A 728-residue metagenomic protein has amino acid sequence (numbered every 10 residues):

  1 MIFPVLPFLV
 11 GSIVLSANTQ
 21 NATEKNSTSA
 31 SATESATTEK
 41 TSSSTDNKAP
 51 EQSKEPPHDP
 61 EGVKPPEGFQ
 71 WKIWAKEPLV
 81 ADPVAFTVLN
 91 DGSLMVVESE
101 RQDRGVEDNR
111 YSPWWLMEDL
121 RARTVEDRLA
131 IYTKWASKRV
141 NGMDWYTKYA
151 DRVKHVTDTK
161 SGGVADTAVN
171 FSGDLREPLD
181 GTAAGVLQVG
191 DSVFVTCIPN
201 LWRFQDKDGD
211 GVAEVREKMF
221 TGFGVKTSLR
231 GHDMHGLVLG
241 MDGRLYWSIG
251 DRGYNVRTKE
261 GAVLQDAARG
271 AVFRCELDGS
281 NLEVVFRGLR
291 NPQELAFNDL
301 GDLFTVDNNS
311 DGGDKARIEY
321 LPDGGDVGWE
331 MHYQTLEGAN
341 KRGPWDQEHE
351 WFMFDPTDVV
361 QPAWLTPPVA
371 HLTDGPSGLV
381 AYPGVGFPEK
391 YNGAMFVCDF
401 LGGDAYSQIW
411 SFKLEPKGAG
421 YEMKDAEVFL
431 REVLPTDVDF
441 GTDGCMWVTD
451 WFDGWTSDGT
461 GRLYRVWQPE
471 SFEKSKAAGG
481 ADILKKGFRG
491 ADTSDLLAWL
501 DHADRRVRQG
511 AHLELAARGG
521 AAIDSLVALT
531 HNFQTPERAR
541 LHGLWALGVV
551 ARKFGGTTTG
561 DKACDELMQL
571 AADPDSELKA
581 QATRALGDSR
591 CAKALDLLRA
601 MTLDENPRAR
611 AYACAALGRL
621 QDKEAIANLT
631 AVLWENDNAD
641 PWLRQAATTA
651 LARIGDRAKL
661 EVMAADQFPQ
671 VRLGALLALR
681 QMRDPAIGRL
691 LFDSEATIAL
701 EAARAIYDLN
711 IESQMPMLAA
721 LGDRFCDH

Functional and structural regions predicted by a protein language model:
M1-Q20: Sec-dependent N-terminal signal peptides
N18-T28, D46-P50: Cleaved targeting-peptide boundary
E34-D495, A516: Beta-propeller domains with acidic blade repeats across secreted/periplasmic ectodomains and cytosolic WD/CNH propellers
S161-G163, D208-V212, C275-S280, V385-E389 (+10 more regions): Secondary-structure transition/capping motifs at alpha-helix termini and the adjoining loop/turn into the next element
M219, D495-L497, S525-T530, E566-M568 (+5 more regions): Buried hydrophobic core positions in alpha-solenoid tandem helical repeats
V225-S228, K259-V263, S280-E283, P367-A370 (+9 more regions): Alpha-helix capping and helix-loop boundary segments enriched in small/acidic/polar residues
D307-N308, P322, P368, P383 (+21 more regions): Active-site proximal loops enriched in glycine and acidic residues that flank catalytic Cys/His/Asp and coordinate
A478-G487, R506-G519, R538-T558, D565-A572 (+9 more regions): Structural detector for internal amphipathic alpha-helices that build alpha-solenoid repeat scaffolds
